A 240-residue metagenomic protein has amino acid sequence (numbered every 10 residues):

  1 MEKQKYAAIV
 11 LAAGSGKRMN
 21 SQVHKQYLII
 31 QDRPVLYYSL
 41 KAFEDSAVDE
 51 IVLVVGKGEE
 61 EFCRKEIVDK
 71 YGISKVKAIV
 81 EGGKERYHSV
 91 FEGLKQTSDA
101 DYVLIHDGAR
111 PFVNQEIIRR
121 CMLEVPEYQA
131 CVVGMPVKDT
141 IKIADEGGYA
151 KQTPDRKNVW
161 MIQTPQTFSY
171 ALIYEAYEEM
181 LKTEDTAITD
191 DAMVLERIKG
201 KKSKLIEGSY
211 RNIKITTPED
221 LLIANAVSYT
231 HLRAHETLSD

Functional and structural regions predicted by a protein language model:
E2-E60: N-terminal glycine-rich phosphate-binding loop and ensuing alpha1 helix
V10, L36, G93, D107 (+3 more regions): Residue-level signal for inorganic ion chemistry
D49, E60-K75: Acidic donor-binding segment of Leloir-type glycosyltransferases
G72-K84: Conserved donor nucleotide-binding strand/loop of the catalytic core
R86-V90: Conserved donor sugar-nucleotide recognition element shared by glycan-biosynthetic enzymes
F91-Y102: Active-site nucleotide-sugar/metal-binding loop of Leloir-type enzymes
V113-I206: Conserved core of the sugar-phosphate nucleotidyltransferase
T230-T237: Conserved small/polar residues in nucleotide/adenosyl-binding loops
